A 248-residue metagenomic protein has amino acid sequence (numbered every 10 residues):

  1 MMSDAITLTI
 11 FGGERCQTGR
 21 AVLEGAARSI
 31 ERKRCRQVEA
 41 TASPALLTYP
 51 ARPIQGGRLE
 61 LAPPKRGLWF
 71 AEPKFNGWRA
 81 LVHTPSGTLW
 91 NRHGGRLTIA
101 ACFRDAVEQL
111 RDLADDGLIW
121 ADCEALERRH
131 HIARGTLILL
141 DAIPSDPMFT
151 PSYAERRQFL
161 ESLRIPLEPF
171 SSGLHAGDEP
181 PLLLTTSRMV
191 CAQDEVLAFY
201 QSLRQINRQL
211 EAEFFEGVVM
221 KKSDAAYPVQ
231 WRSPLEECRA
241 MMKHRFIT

Functional and structural regions predicted by a protein language model:
D4-A45, R52, D146: N-terminal low-complexity/intrinsically disordered pre-sequences and tails
I6, E14-R20, Y49-G94, H131-A133 (+2 more regions): Nucleic-acid 5′ end/cap handling module spanning
T88-H130: Conserved loop->alpha-helix
F103, Y153-R157, Q193-V196: Alpha-helix initiation and N-capping motif
S145-L160, I165: Extended accessory regions or peripheral subdomains of proteins
